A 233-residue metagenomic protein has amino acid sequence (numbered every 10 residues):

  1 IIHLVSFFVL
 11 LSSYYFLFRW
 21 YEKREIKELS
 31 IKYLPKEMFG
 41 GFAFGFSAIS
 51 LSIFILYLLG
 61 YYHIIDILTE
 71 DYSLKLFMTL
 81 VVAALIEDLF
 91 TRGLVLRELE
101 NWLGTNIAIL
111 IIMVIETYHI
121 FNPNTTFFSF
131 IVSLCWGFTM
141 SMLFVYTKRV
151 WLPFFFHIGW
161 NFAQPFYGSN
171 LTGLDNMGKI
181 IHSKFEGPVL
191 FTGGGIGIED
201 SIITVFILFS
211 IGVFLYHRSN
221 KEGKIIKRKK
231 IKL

Functional and structural regions predicted by a protein language model:
I1-A84, G168-L233: Specific transmembrane helices
I2-S6, T105-S141: Alpha-helical transmembrane segments and their immediate interhelical/interface regions in integral membrane proteins
F18, L56, L96, E100 (+1 more regions): Helix-capping/transition residues at the boundaries of transmembrane alpha-helices and the short helical linkers
P35, A43, M78, V82 (+4 more regions): Hydrophobic residues within alpha-helical transmembrane segments of multi-pass solute transporters/permease subunits
I49-I55, M113-N122, I158-Y167: Aromatic-anchored segments of alpha-helical transmembrane domains
D66-N124: Function-critical hydrophobic alpha-helical transmembrane segments in multi-pass membrane proteins
N106-I107, K148-W151, E199: Residues that define the loop-to-transmembrane-helix transition and helix capping in multi-pass membrane transporters
S129-L190: Functionally important transmembrane alpha-helices
